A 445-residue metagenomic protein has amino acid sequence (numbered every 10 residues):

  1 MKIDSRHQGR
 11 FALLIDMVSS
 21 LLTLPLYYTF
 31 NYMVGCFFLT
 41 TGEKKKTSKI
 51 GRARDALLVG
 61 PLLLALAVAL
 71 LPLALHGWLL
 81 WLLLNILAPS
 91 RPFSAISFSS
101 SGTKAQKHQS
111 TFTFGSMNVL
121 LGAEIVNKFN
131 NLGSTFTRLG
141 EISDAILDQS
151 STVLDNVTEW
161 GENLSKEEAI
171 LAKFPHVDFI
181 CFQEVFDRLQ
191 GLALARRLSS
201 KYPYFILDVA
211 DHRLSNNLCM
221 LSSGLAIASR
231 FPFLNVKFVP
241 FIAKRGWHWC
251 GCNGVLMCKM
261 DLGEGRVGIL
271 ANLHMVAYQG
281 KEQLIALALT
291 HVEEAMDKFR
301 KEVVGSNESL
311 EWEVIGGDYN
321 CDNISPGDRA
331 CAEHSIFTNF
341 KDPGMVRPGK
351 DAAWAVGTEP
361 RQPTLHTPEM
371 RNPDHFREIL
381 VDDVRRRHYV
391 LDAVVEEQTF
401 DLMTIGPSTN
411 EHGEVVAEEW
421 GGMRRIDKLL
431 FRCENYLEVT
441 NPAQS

Functional and structural regions predicted by a protein language model:
M1-G102, P240-W247, K259, F299-V314 (+1 more regions): Metal-dependent phosphoester-hydrolase catalytic domains
M1-R197, A210-N217, S222: N-terminal, active-site-proximal structural segment of metallo-dependent hydrolase catalytic domains
G102-F114, L221-N235, C250-M275, E434-Y436: Beta-strand-turn-beta hairpins that frame and shape the catalytic cleft of phosphate-ester-processing enzymes
T113-L120, E124, A145-L194, A228 (+5 more regions): Active-site beta-strand/loop signature of hydrolases that rely on acidic residues for catalysis
G122-K128, L189-Q190, N235-V236, Y278-G280 (+2 more regions): Eukaryotic short linear interaction motifs
G191, Y204-L225, K237-C252, M257: Lumenal/extracellular "mature" regions of secretory-pathway glycan-modifying transferases
A193-I206, S335: Short, electropositive alpha-helical surface patch
I242-G246, H274-Q283: Surface-exposed cleft-lining segments at the edges of enzyme active sites
